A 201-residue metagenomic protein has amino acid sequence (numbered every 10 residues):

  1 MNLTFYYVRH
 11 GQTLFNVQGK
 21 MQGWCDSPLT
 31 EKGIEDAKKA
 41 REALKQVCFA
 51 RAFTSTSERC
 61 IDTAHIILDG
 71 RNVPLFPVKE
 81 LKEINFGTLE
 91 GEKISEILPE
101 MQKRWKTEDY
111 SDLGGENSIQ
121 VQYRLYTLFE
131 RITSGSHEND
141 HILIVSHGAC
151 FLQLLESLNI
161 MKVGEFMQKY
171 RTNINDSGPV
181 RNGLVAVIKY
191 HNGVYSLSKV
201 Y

Functional and structural regions predicted by a protein language model:
L3, C48-A50, E138-I142: Short coil/turn segments at beta-strand junctions that form active-site/ligand-binding loops
Y6, F76-V78, S198: General small-molecule cofactor/ligand-binding pocket signal
Y6, Q12-T63, G114-Y126: Loop-to-helix element that buttresses phosphate recognition and phosphoryl-transfer chemistry
V17-K20, G87-G91, E156-L158, V200: Short aromatic-enriched loop/helix-cap "lid" or pocket-rim segments at secondary-structure transitions that line
K38-K106: Phosphate-coordination/substrate-recognition cap region in phosphate-metabolizing enzymes
I61, E130-V194: Active-site-adjacent alpha-helix immediately C-terminal to a catalytic or transition-state-stabilizing loop
M101-Q120: Short glycine/proline- and acidic residue-enriched helix-loop micro-motifs that form flexible lids or anion-recognition
V194-Y201: Acidic, His/Gly-rich catalytic cores of divalent-metal-dependent hydrolytic chemistry
